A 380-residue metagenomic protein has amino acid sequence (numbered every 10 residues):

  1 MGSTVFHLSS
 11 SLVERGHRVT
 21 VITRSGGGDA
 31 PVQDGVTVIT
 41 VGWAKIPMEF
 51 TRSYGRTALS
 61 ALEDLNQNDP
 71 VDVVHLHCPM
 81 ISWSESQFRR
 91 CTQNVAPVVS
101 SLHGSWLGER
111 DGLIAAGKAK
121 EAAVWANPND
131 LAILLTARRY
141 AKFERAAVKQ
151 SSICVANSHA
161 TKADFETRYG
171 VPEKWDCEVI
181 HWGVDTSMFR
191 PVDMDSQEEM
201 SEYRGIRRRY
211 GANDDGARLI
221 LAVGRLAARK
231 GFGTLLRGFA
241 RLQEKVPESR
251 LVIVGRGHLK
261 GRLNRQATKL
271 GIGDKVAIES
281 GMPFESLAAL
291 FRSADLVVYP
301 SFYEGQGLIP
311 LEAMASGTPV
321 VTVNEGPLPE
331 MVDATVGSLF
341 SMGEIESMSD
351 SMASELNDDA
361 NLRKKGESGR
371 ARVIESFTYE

Functional and structural regions predicted by a protein language model:
S3, H7, R218-E244, L251 (+2 more regions): A conserved mid-protein helix/loop that constitutes part of the nucleotide-sugar donor-binding site
S25, A160, G183: Carbohydrate-associated surface elements
W106, A122-C154: Membrane-proximal helix-turn-helix segments that form the acceptor-binding/catalytic region of lipid-linked
R262-M282: Nucleotide-activated donor-binding/catalytic signature segment of Leloir-type glycosyltransferases, i.e., the conserved
G281-M282, A289-A294: Short alpha-helical donor nucleotide-sugar binding micro-motif in glycosyltransferases
F302: Aromatic "clamp/platform" in nucleotide-sugar-dependent glycosyltransferases that forms part of the donor/acceptor
P319-T322: Short hydrophobic beta-strand element within catalytic cores of glycosyltransferases and related nucleotide-activated
A334-I345, S354-D359: Conserved acidic donor-binding segment of nucleotide-sugar-dependent glycosyltransferases
